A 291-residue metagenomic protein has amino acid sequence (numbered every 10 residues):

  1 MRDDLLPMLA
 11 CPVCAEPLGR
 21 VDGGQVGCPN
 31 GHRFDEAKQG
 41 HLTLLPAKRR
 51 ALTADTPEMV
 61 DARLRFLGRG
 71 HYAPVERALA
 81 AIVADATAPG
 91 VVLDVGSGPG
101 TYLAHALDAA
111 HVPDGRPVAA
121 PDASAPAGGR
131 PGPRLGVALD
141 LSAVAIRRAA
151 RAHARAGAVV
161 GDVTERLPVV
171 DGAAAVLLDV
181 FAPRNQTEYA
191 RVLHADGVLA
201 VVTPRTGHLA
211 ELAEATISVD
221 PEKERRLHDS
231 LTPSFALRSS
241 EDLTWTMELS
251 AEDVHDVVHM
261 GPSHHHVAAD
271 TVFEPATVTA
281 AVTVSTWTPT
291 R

Functional and structural regions predicted by a protein language model:
M1-T53: N-terminal auxiliary segments of SAM/dcSAM-dependent transferases
L6, L243-R291: Conserved Class I S-adenosyl-L-methionine
L52-V75: Class I SAM-dependent methyltransferase Rossmann-like catalytic core, especially the SAM/SAH-binding loop
R69-A88: Conserved alpha-helix/loop element of class I SAM-dependent methyltransferases that forms part of the SAM/SAH-binding
L93, P99-R166: Class I SAM-dependent methyltransferase SAM/SAH-binding core
E165-V176: A short acidic, Gly/Pro-enriched loop at the edge of an enzyme's catalytic core that lines a small-molecule cofactor
D196-P204: Conserved beta-strand signature within the Rossmann-like core of class I S-adenosyl-L-methionine
A213-P233: Conserved Class I S-adenosyl-L-methionine
